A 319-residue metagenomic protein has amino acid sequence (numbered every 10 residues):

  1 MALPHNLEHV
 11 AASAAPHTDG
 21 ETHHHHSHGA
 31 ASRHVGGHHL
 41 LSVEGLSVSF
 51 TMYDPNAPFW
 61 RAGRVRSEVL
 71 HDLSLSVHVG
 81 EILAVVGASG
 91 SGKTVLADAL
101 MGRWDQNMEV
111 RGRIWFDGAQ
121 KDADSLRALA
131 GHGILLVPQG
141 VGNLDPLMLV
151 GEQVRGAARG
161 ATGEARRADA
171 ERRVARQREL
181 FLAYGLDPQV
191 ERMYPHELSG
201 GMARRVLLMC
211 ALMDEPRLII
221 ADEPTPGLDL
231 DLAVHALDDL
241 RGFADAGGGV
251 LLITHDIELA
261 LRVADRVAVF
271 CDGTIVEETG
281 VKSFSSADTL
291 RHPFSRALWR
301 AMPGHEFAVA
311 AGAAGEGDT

Functional and structural regions predicted by a protein language model:
A2-A11, H17, H23-H28, L182 (+1 more regions): C-terminal boundary and immediately downstream tail of ABC-type ATPase nucleotide-binding domains
R61-A62, N107, Q120-L135, E152 (+2 more regions): ABC ATPase NBD coupling module
G140, M148-G160: Q-loop/switch helix immediately C-terminal to the Walker
E171-Q189: Conserved ABC ATPase "signature" region
Y194-L198, M202: Conserved ABC ATPase signature
V206, A211-L212: ABC ATPase C-loop
M213-R217: A short, proline-enriched helix->beta-strand linker immediately N-terminal to the Walker B motif in ABC-type P-loop
T254-H255: H-loop/switch region of ABC-family ATPase nucleotide-binding domains
